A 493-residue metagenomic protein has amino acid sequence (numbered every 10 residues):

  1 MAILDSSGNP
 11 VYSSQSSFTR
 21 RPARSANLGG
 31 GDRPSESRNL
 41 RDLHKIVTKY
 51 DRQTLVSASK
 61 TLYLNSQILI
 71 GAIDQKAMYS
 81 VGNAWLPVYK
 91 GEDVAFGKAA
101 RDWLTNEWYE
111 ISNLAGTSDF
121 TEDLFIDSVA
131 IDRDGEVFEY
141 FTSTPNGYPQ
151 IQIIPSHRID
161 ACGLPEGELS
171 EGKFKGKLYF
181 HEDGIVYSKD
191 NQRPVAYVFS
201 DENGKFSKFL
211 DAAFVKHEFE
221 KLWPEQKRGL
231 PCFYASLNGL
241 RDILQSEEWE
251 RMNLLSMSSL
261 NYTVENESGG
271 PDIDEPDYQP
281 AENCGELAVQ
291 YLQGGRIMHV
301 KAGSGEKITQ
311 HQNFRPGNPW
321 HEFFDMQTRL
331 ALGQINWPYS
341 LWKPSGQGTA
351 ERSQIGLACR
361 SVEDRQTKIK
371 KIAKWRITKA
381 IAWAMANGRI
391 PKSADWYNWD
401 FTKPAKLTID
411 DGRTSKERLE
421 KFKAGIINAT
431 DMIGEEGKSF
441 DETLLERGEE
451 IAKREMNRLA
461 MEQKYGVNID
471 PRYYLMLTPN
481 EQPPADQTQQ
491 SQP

Functional and structural regions predicted by a protein language model:
M1-S14, S345, K370-P493: C-terminal anchoring/interaction modules
M1-Y89, Q490-P493: N-terminal-proximal low-complexity accessory segments that begin disordered and transition into the first
G29-L40, T48-D51, L55-L62, S66 (+8 more regions): Intrinsic-disorder-associated interaction segments
Q67-E225, N387, K421: Structured, mid-chain assembly/scaffold modules that mediate subunit interfaces within large macromolecular complexes
G91, A115, D119, I126 (+6 more regions): Generic amphipathic alpha-helical segments used as scaffolds and interaction surfaces in large, multi-domain proteins
D102, H299-D411, S439-E442, G448: Surface-exposed loop-to-helix/strand elements on domain peripheries
S128-V129, E136, L244-E247, T328 (+4 more regions): Short, well-ordered alpha-helical packing segments
E218-Q354, I390, L475-N480: Extended, charged amphipathic alpha-helical segments
